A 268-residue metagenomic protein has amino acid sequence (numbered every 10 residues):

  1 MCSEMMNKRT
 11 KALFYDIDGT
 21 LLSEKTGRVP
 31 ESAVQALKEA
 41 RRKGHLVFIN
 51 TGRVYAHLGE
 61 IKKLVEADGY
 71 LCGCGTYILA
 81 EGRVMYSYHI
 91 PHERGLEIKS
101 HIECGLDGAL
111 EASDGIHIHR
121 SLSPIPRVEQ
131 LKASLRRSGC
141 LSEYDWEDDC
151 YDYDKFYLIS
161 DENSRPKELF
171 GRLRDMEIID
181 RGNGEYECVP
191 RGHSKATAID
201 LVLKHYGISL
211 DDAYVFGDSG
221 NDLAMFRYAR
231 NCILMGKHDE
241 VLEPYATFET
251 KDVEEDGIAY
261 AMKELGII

Functional and structural regions predicted by a protein language model:
R9-T26, F226: Asp-based phosphoryl-transfer active-site loop
T10, G44, A67, Y153-D154 (+2 more regions): Short, well-ordered alpha-helix to beta-strand connector turns
R28-I125: Active-site phosphate-binding/coordination module
A40, T51, F156, I199 (+3 more regions): Residue-level signal for inorganic ion chemistry
F48, L71, Y214-F216, I233 (+1 more regions): Hydrophobic/aromatic beta-strand patches that form the interior of the parallel beta-sheet core in alpha/beta enzyme
V65-E66, C74, G171-R174, Y228-A229 (+1 more regions): Short, structured coil segments at secondary-structure junctions
C104-Y228, K237: Conserved acidic, metal-coordinating active-site core of Asp-based, Mg2+-dependent phosphoryl-transfer enzymes
Y228, C232, G236-I268: Asp-based, Mg2+/Mn2+-dependent phosphohydrolase catalytic module
